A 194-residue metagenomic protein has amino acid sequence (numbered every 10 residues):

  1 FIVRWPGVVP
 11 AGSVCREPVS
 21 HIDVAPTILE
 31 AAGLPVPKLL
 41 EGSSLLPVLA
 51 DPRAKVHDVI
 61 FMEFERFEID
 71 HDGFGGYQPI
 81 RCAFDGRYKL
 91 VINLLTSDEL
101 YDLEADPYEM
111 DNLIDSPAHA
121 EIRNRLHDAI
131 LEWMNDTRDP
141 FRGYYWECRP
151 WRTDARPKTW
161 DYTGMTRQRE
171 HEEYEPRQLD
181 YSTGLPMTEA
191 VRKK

Functional and structural regions predicted by a protein language model:
F1-S20: Histidine-centered active-site microenvironments of extracellular/periplasmic hydrolases and transferases
V9, I22-A25, E30-L103, E121 (+4 more regions): C-terminal cap/loop subdomain of S1 sulfatases and analogous C-terminal strand-loop tails that border
S13-R16, P35, I114-D115: Short, solvent-exposed loop/turn segments at secondary-structure boundaries
V14, V19-D23, E121, R125: Generic recognition of stable, solvent-exposed alpha-helical segments in well-folded globular domains
D106: Intrinsically disordered, low-complexity polar regions and short flexible loop motifs
E109-L113: Carboxylate-dense, calcium-coordinating segments in secreted/extracellular and ER-lumen proteins
D115-K194: Long, internal low-complexity/basic segments
